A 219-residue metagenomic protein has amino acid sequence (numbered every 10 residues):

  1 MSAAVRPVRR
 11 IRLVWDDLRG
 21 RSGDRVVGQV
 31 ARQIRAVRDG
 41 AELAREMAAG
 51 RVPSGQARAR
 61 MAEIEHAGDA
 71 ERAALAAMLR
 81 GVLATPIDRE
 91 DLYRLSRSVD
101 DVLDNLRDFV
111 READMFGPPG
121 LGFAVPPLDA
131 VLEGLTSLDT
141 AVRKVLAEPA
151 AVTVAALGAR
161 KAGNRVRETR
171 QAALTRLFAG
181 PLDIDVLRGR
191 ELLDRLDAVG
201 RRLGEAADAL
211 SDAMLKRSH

Functional and structural regions predicted by a protein language model:
M1-H219: Cytosolic, long alpha-helical scaffolding segments
